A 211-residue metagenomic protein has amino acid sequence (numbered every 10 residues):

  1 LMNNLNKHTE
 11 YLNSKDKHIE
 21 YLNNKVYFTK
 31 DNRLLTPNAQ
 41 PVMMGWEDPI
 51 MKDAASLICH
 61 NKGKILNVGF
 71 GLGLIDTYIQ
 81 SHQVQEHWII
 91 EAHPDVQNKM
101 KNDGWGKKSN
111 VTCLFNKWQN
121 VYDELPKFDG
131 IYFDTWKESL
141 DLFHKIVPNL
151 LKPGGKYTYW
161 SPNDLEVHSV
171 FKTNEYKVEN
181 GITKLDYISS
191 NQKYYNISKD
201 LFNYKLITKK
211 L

Functional and structural regions predicted by a protein language model:
K15-K62: Class I SAM-dependent methyltransferase Rossmann-like catalytic core, especially the SAM/SAH-binding loop
N61-G73: Conserved class I S-adenosyl-L-methionine
F70, E91-P94: Short beta->alpha hinge that forms the Motif I/post-I loop of the SAM-binding pocket
L72, V111-D164: Active-site segment flanking the S-adenosylmethionine/decSAM binding pocket in AdoMet-dependent transferases
L72-V84: Conserved SAM-binding loop of SAM-dependent methyltransferases across substrates and taxa, primarily the Class I
E86-E91, Y159: Conserved SAM-binding motif I beta-strand of class I
V96-Q97, S139-L211: C-terminal substrate-binding/active-site "lid" region of AdoMet-derived donor-dependent transferases
K99-V111: Short, conserved SAM-binding/catalytic segment of Class I S-adenosyl-L-methionine-dependent methyltransferases
